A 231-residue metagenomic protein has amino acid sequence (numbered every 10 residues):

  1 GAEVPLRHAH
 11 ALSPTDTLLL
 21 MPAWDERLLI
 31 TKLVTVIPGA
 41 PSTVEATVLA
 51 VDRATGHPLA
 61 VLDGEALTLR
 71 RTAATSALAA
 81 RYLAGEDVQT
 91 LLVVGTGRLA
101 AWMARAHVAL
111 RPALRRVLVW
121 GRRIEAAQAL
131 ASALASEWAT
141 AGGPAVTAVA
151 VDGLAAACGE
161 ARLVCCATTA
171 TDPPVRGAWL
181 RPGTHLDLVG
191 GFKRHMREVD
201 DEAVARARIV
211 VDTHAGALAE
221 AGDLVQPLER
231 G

Functional and structural regions predicted by a protein language model:
G1-L69, A77, D87: N-terminal ligand-binding/catalytic initiation module
T75-S76, R98-A106, T140, A148-G153 (+1 more regions): Active-site glycine-rich loop that binds ribose-phosphate moieties when present
S76, A84-R111, V117-A126: Glycine-rich adenosine-cofactor-binding loop
I124-A161: Conserved N-terminal Rossmann-fold NAD(P) cofactor-binding segment
A155-A156, E160-L163, A170-H185, D201: Rossmann-fold NAD(P) dinucleotide-binding segment
L180-P182, V189-G231: Rossmann-fold NAD(P)-binding glycine/threonine-rich loop
